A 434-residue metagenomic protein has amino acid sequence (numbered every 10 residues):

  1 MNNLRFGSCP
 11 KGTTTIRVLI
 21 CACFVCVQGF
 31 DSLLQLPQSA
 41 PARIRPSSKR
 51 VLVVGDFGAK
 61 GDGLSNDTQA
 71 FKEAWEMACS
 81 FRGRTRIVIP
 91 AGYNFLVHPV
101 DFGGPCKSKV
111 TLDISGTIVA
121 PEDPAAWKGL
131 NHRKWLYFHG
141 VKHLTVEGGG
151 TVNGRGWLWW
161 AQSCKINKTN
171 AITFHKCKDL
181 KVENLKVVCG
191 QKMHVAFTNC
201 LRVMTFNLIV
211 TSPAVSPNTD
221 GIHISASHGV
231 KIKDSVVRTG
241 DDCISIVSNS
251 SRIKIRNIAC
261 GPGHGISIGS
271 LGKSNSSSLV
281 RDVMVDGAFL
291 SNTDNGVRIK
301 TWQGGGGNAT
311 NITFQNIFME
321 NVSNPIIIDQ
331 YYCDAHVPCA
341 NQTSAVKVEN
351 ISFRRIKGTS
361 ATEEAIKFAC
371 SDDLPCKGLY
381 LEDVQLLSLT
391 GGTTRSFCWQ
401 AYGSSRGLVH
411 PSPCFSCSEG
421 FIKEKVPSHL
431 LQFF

Functional and structural regions predicted by a protein language model:
N2-F434: Extracellular/periplasmic carbohydrate-active domains that bind, remodel, or depolymerize complex polysaccharides
